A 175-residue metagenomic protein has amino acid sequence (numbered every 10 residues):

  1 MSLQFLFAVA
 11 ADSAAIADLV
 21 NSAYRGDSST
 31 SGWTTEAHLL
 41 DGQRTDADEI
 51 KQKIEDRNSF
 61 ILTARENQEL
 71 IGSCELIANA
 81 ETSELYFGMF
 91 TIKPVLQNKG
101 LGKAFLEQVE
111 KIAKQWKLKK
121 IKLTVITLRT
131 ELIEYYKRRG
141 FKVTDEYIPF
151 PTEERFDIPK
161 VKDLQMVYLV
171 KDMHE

Functional and structural regions predicted by a protein language model:
M1-A14, V167, D172-E175: Conserved N-terminal entry element of GNAT/NAT acetyltransferase domains
N21-I50: Conserved GNAT-fold acetyl-CoA-binding loop/helix
R44-L62, Y86, K162-Q165: A short helix-loop-beta-strand connector motif used in the catalytic cores of GNAT acetyltransferases and, in some
T63, E69-I77, E84-T91: Conserved beta-strand in the GNAT
T63, F90-N98, V125-I126: A short, internal acetyl-CoA/4′-phosphopantetheine-binding micro-motif in the GNAT/acyltransferase core
I92, N98-K111, R138: Conserved acetyl-CoA-binding loop-helix of GNAT-fold acetyltransferases
A113-V125: Conserved GNAT acetyl-CoA-binding A-motif
K122-I126, I133, K137-K160: Conserved catalytic-core motifs of GNAT/GCN5-like acyltransferases
